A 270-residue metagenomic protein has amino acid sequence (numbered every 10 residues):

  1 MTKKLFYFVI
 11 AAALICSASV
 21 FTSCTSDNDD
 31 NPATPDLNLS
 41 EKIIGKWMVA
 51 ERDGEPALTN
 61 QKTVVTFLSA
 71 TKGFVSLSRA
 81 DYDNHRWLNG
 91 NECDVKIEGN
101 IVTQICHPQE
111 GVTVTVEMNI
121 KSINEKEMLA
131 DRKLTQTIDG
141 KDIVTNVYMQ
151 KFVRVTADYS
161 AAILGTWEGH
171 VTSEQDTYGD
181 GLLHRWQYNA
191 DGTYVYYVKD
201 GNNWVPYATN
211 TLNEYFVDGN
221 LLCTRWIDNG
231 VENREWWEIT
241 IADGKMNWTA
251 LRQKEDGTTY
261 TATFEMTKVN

Functional and structural regions predicted by a protein language model:
T2-L5, S17-G45, Y148-A157, T263-N270: Bacterial Sec-dependent N-terminal signal peptides
Y7-L14: Sec-dependent N-terminal signal peptides
L39-I43, L77-Y82, T135, D158-I163 (+1 more regions): Short beta-strand segments and strand-loop junctions that repeat across beta-rich extracellular domains
L39-L58, F152, T156-G179, L212-E214: Tryptophan-anchored aromatic micro-motifs
I43, W47, F67, V102-Q104 (+5 more regions): Fold-core signature of tandem repeat domains
V49, F67, D94, E117-S122 (+2 more regions): A structural signal for short, hydrophobic beta-strand segments that form beta-sheets in beta-rich/all-beta domains
L58-T103, H107-Q109, T177-R225, N229: N-terminal glycine/threonine-rich, aromatic-flanked beta-hairpin/loop signature
L134-T166, N210-Y215, A250-N270: Edge beta-strand at a domain terminus
